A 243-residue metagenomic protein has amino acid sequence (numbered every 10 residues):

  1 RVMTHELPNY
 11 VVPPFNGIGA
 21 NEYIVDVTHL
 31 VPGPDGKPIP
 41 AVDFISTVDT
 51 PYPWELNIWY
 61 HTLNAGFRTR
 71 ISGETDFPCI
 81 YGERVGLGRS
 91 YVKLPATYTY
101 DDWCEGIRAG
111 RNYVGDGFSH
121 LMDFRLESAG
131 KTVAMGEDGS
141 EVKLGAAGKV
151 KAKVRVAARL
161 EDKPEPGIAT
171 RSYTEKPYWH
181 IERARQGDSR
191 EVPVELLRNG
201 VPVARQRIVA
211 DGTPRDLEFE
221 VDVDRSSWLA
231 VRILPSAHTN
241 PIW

Functional and structural regions predicted by a protein language model:
R1-F67, Y81: Catalytic cores of extracellular degradative/oxidative enzymes
N9, I58-Y60, N64-R70, T75-W243: C-terminal functional module detector
